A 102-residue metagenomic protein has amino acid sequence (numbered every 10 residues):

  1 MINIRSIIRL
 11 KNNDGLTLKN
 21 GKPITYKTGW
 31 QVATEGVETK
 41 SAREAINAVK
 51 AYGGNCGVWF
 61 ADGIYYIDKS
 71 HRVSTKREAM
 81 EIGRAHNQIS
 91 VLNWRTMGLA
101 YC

Functional and structural regions predicted by a protein language model:
M1-C102: Conserved, structured core segments of small domains
